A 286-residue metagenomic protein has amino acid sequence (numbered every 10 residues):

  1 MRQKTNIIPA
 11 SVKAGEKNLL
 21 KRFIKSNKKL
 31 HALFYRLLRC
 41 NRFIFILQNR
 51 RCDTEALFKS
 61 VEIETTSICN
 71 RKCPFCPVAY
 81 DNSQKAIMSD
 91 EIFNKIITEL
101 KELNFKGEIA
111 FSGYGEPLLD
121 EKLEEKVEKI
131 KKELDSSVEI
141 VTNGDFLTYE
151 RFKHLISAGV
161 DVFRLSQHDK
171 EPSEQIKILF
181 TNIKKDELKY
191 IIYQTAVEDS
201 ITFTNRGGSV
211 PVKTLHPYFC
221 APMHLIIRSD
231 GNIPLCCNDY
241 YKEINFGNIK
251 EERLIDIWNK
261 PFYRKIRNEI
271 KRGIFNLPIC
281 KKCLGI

Functional and structural regions predicted by a protein language model:
R2, N6-P9, A14-G15, T181-S209 (+1 more regions): C-terminal accessory region of radical SAM enzymes
R2, P9, G15-V162: Conserved alpha-helical substructure of the radical SAM core
I63, S67-N70, T214, I274-L277: Processing junctions and N-termini across compartments
C69, C73-C76, C220, C236-C237 (+1 more regions): Short cysteine clusters
F75, A79-N82, I226, K242-E243 (+1 more regions): Secreted/processed peptides and extracellular or luminal domains of membrane proteins
G113, C220-P222, R253: A conserved catalytic-core signature of glycosyltransferases
D120-M223, R228: Conserved AdoMet/S-adenosylmethionine-binding subsite of the radical SAM
